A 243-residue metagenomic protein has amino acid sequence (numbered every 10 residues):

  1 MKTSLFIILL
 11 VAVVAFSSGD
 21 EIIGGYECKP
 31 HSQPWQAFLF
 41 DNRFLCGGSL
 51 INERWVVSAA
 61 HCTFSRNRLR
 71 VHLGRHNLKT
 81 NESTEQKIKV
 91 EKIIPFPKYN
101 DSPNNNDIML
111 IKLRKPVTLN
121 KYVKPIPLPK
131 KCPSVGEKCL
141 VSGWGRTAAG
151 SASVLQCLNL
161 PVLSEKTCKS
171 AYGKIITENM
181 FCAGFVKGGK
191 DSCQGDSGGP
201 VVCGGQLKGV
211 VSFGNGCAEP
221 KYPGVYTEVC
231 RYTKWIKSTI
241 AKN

Functional and structural regions predicted by a protein language model:
K2-N243: Extracellular "complement/coagulation-type" protease architecture
